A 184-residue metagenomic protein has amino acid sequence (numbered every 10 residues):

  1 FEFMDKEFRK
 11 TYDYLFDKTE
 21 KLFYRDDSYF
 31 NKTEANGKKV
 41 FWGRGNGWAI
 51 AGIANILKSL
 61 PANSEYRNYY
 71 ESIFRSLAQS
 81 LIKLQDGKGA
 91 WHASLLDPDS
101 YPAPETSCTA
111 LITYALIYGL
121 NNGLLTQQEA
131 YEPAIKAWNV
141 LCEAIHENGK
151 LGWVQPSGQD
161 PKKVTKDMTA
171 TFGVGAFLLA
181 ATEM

Functional and structural regions predicted by a protein language model:
F1, K39-W42, N46, N63 (+4 more regions): Solvent-exposed, acidic/flexible segments
F1-A54: Loop-centered beta-sheet repeat module
F1-K6, L57-R75, I82, G119-K136 (+1 more regions): Structural helix-adjacent loops and short alpha-helical linkers that scaffold large soluble proteins
E2-D5, R9, G47, A51-A54 (+4 more regions): A structural signal for well-ordered alpha-helical segments within the folded catalytic domains of diverse enzymes
E2-R25, E71-G89, E132-K150: Long, well-ordered core segments of solenoidal/helical folds
F23-N31, S94, P156-D160: Conserved catalytic-core motifs characterized by acidic clusters
L60-N63, R67-G89, P98-A110: Long, repeat-rich segments with strong aromatic
W91-H92, P98-M184: CBM-like carbohydrate-recognition segments
